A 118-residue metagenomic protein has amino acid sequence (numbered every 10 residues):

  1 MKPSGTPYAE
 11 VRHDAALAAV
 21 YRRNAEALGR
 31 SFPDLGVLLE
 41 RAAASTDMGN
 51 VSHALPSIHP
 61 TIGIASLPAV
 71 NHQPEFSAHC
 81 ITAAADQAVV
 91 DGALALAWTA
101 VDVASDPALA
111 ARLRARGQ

Functional and structural regions predicted by a protein language model:
M1-Q118: Metal-dependent amide/peptide-bond hydrolase catalytic core, centered on the "pita-bread" metallohydrolase fold
